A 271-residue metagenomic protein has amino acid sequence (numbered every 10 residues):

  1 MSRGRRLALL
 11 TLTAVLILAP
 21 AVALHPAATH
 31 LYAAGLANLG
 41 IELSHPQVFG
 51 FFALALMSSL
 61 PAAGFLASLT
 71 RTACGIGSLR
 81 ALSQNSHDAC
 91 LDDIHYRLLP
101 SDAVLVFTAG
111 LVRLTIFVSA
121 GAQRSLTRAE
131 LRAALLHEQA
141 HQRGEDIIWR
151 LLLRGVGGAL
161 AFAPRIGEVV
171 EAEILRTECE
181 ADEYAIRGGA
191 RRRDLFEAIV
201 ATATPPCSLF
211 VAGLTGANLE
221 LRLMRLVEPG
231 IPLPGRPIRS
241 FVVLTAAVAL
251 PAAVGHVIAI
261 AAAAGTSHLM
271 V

Functional and structural regions predicted by a protein language model:
M1-P100, L233-V271: Hydrophobic or amphipathic, alpha-helical segments that drive membrane association/targeting
M1-R5, A53, S68-R150, E168-P234: Polar-ligand-bearing catalytic/cofactor-coordination segments of membrane-embedded or membrane-tethered inner-membrane
W149-G158: Basic, amphipathic juxtamembrane/active-site segments that coordinate anionic phosphate or diphosphate groups
G158-A163, E168-A172: Solvent-exposed, charged amphipathic helical/linker segments at domain boundaries
